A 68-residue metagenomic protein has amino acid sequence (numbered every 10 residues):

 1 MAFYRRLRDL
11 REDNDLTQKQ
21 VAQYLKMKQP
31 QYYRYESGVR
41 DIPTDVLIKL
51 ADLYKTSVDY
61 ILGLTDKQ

Functional and structural regions predicted by a protein language model:
M1-F3, Q68: Absolute protein N-terminus
R5-Y24: Short basic helix-loop element that most often maps to the first helix and adjoining turn of HTH DNA-binding modules
R6, T17, P43-V46, S57: Residues that mark the N-terminal boundary/hinge immediately upstream of a DNA-recognition element
L7, V21-A22, Y32-Y35, I61: Conserved hydrophobic/aromatic packing and binding residues within compact polymer-binding modules
D9, D13, L53-T56, K67: Conserved amphipathic alpha-helical interaction elements at protein-protein interfaces in regulatory, energy-coupling
D13, R34, D45, L62-Q68: Short, charged recognition helix plus adjacent turn of helix-turn-helix-like nucleic-acid-binding domains
K26, D45-Y60: DNA major-groove recognition helix of helix-turn-helix/homeodomain DNA-binding modules
M27-D41: Recognition helix of helix-turn-helix/homeodomain-like DNA-binding domains that insert into the DNA major groove
